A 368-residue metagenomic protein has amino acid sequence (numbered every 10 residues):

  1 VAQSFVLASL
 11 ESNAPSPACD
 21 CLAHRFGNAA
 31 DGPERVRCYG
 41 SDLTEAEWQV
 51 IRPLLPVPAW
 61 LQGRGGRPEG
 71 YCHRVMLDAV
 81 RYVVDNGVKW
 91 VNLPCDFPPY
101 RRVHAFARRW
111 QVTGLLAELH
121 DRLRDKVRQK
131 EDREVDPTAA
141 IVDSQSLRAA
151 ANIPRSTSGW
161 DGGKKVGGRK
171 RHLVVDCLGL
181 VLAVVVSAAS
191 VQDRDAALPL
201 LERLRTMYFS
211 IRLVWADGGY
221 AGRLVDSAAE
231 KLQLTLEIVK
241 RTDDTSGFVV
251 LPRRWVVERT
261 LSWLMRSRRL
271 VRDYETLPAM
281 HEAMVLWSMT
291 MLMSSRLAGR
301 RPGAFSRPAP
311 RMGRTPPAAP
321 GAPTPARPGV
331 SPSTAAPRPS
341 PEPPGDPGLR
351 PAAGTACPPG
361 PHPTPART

Functional and structural regions predicted by a protein language model:
V1-R367: Short alpha-helical elements
